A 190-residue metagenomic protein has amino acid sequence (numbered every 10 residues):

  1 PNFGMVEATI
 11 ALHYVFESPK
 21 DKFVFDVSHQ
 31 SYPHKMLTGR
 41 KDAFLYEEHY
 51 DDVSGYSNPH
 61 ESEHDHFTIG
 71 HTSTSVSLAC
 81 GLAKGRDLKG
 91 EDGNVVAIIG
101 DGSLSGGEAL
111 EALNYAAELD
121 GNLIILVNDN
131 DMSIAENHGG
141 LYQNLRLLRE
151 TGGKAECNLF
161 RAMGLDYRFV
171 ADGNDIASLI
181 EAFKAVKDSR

Functional and structural regions predicted by a protein language model:
P1-L119: Cofactor-binding active-site loop characterized by glycine-rich and histidine/acidic residues
D65-R190: Glycine-rich ThDP/TPP pyrophosphate-binding loop and its adjacent helix/strand module within ThDP-dependent enzymes
